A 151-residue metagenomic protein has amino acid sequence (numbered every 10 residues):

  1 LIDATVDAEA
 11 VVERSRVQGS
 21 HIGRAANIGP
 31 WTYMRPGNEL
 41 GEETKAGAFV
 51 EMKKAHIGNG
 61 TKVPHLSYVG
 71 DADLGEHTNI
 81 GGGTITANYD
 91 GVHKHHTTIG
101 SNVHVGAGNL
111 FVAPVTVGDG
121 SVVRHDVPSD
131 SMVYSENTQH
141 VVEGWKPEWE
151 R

Functional and structural regions predicted by a protein language model:
D3-T5, V12-R151: Glycine-rich hexapeptide-repeat left-handed beta-helix
